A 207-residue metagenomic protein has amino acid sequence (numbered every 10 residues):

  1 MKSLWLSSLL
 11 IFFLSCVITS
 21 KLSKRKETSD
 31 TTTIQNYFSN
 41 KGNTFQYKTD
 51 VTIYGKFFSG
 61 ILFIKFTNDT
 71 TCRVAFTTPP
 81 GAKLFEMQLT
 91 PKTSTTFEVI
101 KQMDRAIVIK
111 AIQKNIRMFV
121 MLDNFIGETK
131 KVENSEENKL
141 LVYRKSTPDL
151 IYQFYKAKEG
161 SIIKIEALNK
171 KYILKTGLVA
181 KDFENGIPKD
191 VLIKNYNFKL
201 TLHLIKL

Functional and structural regions predicted by a protein language model:
M1-C16: Sec-dependent bacterial lipoprotein signal peptides
W5, F38, F63-K65, F76 (+1 more regions): Residues embedded in well-ordered secondary-structure elements
L14-T32: Bacterial Sec signal peptide processing site at the extreme N-terminus
V17-K21, K48-D50, E86, T95-T96 (+2 more regions): Mature, soluble, non-transmembrane domains
E27-T32, V51-Y54, A157-G160: Short low-complexity stretches enriched in small and charged residues
Y37-Y54: A short, Trp-centered hydrophobic/proline-enriched beta-strand micro-motif
F38-G42, K65-T70, L89, F183-G186: Edge/loop elements at the starts and ends of beta-strands within beta-rich repeat scaffolds
T49-I53, F58-A82, E86, T93: N-terminal beta-strand/beta-hairpin edge segment
